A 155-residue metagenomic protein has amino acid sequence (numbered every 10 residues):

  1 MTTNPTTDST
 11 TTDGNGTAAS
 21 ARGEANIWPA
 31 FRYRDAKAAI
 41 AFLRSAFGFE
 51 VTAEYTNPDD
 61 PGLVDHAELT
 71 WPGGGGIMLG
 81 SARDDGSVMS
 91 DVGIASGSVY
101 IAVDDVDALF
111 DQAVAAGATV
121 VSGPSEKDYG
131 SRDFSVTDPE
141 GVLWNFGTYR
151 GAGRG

Functional and structural regions predicted by a protein language model:
T2-A30, I40-T137, F146-G155: Vicinal oxygen chelate
R34: Hydrophobic ligand-binding cavity/cleft-lining segments
E140: C-terminal catalytic core of tyrosine-transesterase DNA break-rejoin enzymes
